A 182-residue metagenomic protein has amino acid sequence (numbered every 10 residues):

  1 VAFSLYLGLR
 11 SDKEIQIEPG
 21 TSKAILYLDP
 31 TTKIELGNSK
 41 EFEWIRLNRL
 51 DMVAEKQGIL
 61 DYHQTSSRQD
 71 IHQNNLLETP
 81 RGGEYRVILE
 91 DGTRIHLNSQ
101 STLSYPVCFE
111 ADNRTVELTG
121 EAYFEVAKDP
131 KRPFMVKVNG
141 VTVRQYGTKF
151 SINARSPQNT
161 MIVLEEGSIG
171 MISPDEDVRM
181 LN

Functional and structural regions predicted by a protein language model:
V1-M161, G170-N182: Short acidic/polar, Gly/Pro-enriched loop/turn segments located at secondary-structure boundaries
L164: Conserved catalytic Walker-motif region of ABC-type ATPase nucleotide-binding domains
